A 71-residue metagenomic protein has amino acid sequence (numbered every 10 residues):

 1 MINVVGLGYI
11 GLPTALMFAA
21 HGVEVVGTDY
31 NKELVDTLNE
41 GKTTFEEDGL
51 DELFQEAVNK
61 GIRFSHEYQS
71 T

Functional and structural regions predicted by a protein language model:
M1-T71: Structural/interface elements that position substrates and couple domains in central-metabolism enzymes
